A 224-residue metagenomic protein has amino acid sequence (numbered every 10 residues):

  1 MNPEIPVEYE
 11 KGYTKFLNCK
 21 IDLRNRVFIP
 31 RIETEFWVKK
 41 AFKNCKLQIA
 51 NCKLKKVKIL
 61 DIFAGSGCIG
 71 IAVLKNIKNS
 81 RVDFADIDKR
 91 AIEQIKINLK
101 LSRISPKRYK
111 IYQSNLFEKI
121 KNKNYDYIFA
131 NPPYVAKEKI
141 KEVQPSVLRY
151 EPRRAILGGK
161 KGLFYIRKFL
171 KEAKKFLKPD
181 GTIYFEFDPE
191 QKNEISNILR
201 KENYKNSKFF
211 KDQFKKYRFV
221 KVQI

Functional and structural regions predicted by a protein language model:
M1-F42: Conserved AdoMet
E4, T34, I69, I95 (+4 more regions): Residue-level signal for inorganic ion chemistry
E4-V7, S66, G70, I140 (+5 more regions): A general structural signal for well-ordered alpha-helical segments in protein cores
K20, R81, R108-K110, K205-K208: Conserved beta-strand segments of alpha/beta enzyme cores
F36-K46, K55-K141: Conserved SAM/SAH cofactor-binding pocket of Class I
A41, V73, V147, F169-A173: Class I S-adenosylmethionine-dependent transferase superfamily signal
Y134-Y165: Mobile active-site "lid"/loop adjacent to the S-adenosyl-L-methionine
K160-V222: Conserved Class I SAM-dependent methyltransferase catalytic core
